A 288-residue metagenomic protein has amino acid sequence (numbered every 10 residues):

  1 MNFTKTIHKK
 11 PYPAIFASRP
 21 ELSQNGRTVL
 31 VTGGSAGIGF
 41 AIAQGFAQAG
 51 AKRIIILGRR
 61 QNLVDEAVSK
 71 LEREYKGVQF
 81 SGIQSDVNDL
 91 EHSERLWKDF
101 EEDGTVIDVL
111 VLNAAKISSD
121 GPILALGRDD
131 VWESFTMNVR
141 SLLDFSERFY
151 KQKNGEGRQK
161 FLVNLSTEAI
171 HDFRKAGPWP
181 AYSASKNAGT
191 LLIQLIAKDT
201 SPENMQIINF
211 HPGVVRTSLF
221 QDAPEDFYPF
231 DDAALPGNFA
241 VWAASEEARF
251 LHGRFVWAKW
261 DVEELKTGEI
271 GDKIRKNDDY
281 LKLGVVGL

Functional and structural regions predicted by a protein language model:
T6, N209-F210, E225-L288: C-terminal helical subdomain
T32, I107-A115, N138, V163-N164 (+1 more regions): Rossmann-fold scaffold of SDR-type NAD(P)-dependent oxidoreductases
S35-G37: Conserved glycine-rich cofactor-binding loop
A51-A67: Conserved glycine-rich Rossmann-like NAD(P)H-binding loop of the short-chain dehydrogenase/reductase
R73-L90: Rossmann-fold cofactor-recognition segment
E101-E102, P122, M137-R158, I170 (+1 more regions): Amphipathic alpha-helical dimer-interface segment in Rossmann-like NAD(P)H-dependent oxidoreductases
K116, K151, G155-P202, G213-V215: Catalytic loop of short-chain dehydrogenase/reductase
L124-D144, V163, G189: Catalytic Tyr-X3-Lys loop
